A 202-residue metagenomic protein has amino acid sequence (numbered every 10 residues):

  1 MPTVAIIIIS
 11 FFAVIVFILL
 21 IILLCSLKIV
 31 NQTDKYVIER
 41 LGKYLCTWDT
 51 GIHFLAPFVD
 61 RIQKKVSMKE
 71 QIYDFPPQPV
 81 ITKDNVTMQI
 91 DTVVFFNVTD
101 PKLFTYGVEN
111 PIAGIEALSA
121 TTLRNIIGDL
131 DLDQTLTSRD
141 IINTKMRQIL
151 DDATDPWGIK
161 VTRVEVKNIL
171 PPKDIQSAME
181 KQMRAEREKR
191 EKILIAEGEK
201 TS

Functional and structural regions predicted by a protein language model:
M1-K189, I193-E199: N-terminal hydrophobic membrane-entry segments
S202: Calmodulin-binding IQ motif alpha-helix
